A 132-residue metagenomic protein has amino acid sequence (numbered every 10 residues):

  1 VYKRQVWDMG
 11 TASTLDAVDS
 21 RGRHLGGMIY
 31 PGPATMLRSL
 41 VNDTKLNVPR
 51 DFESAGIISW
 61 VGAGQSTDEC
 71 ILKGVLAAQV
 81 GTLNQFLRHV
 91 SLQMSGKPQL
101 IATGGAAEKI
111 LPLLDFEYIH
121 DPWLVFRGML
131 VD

Functional and structural regions predicted by a protein language model:
V1-Y2: Short, small-residue-biased leader/transition segments that mark boundaries at the very start of proteins
V6-W7, S13-V18: Short beta-strand scaffold segments in enzyme catalytic cores
L25-L72, D132: Glycine-rich phosphate-binding loop plus the immediately following alpha-helix
I57-Q99, E117-Y118: Adenine-nucleotide phosphate-binding core of ATP-dependent small-molecule kinases
G96-L113: Glycine-rich phosphate-binding loops at beta-strand->alpha-helix junctions
Y118-D132: Glycine-rich phosphate-binding/hydrolytic loop that grips phosphoryl groups
